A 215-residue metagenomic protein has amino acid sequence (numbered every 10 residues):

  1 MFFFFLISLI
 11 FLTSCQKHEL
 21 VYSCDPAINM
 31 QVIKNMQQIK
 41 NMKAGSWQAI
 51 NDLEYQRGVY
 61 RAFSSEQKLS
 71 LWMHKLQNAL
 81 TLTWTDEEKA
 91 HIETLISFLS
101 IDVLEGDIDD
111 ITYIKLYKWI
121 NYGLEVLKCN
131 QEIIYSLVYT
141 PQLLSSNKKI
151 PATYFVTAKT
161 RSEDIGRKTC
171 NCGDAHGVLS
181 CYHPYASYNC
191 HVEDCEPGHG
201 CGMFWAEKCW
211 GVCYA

Functional and structural regions predicted by a protein language model:
M1-L6: Sec-dependent signal peptide recognition, specifically the positively charged N-region followed immediately by
L9: Pore-lining transmembrane helices
C15-R167: N-terminal propeptides/leader regions of secreted preproproteins that are proteolytically removed before maturation
R167-A215: Secreted, short cysteine-rich peptides and small extracellular cysteine-rich domains stabilized by multiple disulfide
